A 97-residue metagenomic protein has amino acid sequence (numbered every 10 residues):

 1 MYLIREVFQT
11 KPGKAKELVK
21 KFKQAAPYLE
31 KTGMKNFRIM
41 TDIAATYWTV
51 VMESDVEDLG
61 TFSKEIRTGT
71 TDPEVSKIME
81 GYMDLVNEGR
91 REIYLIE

Functional and structural regions predicted by a protein language model:
L3-F8: Active-site-flanking beta-strand signature of metal-NTP-handling nucleotidyl enzymes and homologous cyclase-like
Q9, E53-D55: Short hydrophobic/aromatic beta-strand micro-patches that form the beta-sheet surface supporting nucleotide- or nucleic
Q9-K20: Short, surface-exposed ligand-recognition loops at beta-strand->loop->(often short) alpha-helix junctions that present
Q24-R38, D55-E92: An amphipathic, aromatic/His-enriched active-site/gating alpha helix that lines ligand/cofactor pockets
I39-I43: Short beta-strand
A44-W48: Short acidic/glycine-enriched loop/turn segments that link adjacent beta-strands
I93-E97: Short hydrophobic/aromatic patches at helix-to-coil boundaries
